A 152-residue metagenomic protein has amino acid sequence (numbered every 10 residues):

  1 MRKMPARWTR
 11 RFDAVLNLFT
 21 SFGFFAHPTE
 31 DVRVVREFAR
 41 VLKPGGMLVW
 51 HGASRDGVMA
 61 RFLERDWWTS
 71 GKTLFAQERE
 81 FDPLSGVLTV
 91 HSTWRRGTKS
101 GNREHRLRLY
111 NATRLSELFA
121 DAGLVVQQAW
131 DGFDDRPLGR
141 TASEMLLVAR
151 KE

Functional and structural regions predicted by a protein language model:
M1-R2: S-adenosyl-L-methionine
P5-V15: A short acidic, Gly/Pro-enriched loop at the edge of an enzyme's catalytic core that lines a small-molecule cofactor
R11-F12, A60-E64, T141: Short aromatic-enriched loop/helix-cap "lid" or pocket-rim segments at secondary-structure transitions that line
D13-T29: A short SAM/SAH-binding and catalytic strip from SAM-dependent methyltransferases
V15-L16, R65-T69, M145-L146: Short, hinge-like loop/turn segments at secondary-structure boundaries
V32-P44: A short glycine-rich, Lys/Arg-flanked "PGG" loop and its adjoining helix->strand segment in the class I
V49-L118: SAM-dependent methyltransferase
A112-E152: C-terminal lobe and adjacent flexible extensions of AdoMet/dcAdoMet transferase-like proteins
